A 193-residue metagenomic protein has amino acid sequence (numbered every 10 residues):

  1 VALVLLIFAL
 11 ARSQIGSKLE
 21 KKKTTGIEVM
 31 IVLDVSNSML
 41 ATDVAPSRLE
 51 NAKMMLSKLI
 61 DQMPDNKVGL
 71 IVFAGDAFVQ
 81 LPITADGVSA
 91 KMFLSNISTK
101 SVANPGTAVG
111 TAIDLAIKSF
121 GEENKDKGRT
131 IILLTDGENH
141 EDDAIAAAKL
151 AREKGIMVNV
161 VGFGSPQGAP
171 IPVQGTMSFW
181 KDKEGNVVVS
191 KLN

Functional and structural regions predicted by a protein language model:
V1-A9: Juxtamembrane linker/hinge segments adjacent to transmembrane helices in membrane proteins
L6, G69-I71, N159: Rossmann-like NAD(H)/NADP(H) cofactor-binding core
R12-G128, A146: Membrane-embedded segments
M30-V32, I132, N159: Conserved beta-strand elements of the Class I
V35, D136-G137: Active-site metal-binding loops of divalent metal-dependent hydrolases
A103-T107, R129-T130, G137-N193: VWA/integrin I-like adhesion module and closely mimicked acidic/polar interface patches used
